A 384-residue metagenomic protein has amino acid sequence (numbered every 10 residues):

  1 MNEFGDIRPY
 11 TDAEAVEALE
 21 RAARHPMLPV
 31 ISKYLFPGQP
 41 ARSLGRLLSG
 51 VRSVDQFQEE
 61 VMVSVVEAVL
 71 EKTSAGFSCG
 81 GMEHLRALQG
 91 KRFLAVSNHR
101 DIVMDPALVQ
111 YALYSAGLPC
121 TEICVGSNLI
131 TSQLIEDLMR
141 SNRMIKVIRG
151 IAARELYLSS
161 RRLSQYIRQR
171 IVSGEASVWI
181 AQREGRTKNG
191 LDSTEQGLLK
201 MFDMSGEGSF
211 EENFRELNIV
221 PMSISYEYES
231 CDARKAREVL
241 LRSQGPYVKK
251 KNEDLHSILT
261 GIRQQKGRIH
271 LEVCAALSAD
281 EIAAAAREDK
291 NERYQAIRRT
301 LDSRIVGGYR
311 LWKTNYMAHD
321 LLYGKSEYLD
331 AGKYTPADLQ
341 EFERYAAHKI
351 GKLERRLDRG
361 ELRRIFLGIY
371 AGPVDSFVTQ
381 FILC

Functional and structural regions predicted by a protein language model:
M1-F93, H99-Q110, Y114, E136 (+2 more regions): Membrane-anchoring hydrophobic helices of lipid-metabolizing enzymes
D12-A13, R21-L28, S132-Q133, I151-L156 (+6 more regions): Short, structured coil/loop segments at alpha-helix boundaries
D12-A13, R24, V54, I148 (+7 more regions): General structural signal for secondary-structure boundaries
L28, F36, P40, A116 (+12 more regions): Short, surface-exposed, charged/polar-biased interaction segments
F57, V65, V69-L277, I282: Soluble catalytic domains of membrane acyltransferases
V61, S159-L163, R293, I297: Soluble or luminal CAZymes and related metallo-dependent hydrolases
Y166-R168, G332-A346, R364-Y370: Short, highly charged low-complexity linear segments
E227-K235, V239-V248, N252, H256 (+1 more regions): Long, C-terminal catalytic modules of enzymes
